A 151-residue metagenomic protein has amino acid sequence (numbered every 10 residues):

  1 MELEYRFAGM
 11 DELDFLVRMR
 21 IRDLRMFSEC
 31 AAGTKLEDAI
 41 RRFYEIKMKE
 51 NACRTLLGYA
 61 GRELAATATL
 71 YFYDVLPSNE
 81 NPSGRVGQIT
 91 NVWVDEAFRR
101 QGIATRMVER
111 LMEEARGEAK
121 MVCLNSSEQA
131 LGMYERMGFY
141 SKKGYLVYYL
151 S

Functional and structural regions predicted by a protein language model:
E4-R18: A short beta-loop-alpha structural element at the N-terminal edge of CoA-dependent acyl/N-acetyltransferase catalytic
I21-Y44: Conserved GNAT-fold acetyl-CoA-binding loop/helix
E45-L57, Q88: A short helix-loop-beta-strand connector motif used in the catalytic cores of GNAT acetyltransferases and, in some
L57, E63-F72, Q88, W93: Conserved beta-strand in the GNAT
E80-E96, G144-V147: Conserved acetyl-CoA binding element of GNAT-fold acetyltransferases
F98-R110: Conserved acetyl-CoA pyrophosphate-binding loop and the N-cap/start of the following alpha-helix in GNAT-like
V108, A115-S127: Conserved GNAT acetyl-CoA-binding A-motif
V122-M133, Y140, V147-S151: Conserved beta-strand-loop-alpha-helix junction that forms the acyl-donor binding cleft
